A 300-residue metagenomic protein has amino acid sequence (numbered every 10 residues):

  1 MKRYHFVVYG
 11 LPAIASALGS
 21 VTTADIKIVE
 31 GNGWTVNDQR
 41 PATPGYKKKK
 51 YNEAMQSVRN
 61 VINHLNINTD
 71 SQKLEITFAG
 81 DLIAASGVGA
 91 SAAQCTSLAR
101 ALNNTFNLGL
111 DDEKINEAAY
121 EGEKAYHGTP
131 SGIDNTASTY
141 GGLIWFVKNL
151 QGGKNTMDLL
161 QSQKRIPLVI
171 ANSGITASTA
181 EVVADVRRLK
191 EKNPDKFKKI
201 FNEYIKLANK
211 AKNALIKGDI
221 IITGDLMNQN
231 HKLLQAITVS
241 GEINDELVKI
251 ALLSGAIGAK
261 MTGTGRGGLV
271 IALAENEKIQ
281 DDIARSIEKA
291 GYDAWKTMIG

Functional and structural regions predicted by a protein language model:
F6-V7, A15, T23-D70, L102-L108 (+3 more regions): C-terminal nucleotide
G19: Gly/Ser-rich catalytic/binding loops embedded in alpha/beta enzyme cores
M55, A92-T96, I133: Short alpha-helical patches at coil-to-helix transitions and adjacent helical residues in well-structured domains
E75-L82, I115-E121: Short, glycine/charge-rich beta-strand/loop segments that flank catalytic centers and engage negatively charged groups
A79-L102, A256-V270, A274: Glycine/serine-rich anion-binding loops at beta->alpha junctions that coordinate negatively charged ligand groups
